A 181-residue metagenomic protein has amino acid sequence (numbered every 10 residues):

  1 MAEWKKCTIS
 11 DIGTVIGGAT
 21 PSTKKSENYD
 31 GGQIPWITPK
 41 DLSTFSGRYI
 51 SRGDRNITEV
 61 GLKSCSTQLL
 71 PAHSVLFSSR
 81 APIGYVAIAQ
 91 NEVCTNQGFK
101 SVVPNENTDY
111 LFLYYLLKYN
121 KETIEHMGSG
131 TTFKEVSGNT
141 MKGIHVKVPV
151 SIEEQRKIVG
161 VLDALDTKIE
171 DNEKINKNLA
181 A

Functional and structural regions predicted by a protein language model:
M1-T20, G143, K147-A181: Non-catalytic DNA-recognition/assembly elements of restriction-modification systems
K5-V146: DNA target-recognition domains and sequence-specific DNA-contacting regions of bacterial/archaeal
